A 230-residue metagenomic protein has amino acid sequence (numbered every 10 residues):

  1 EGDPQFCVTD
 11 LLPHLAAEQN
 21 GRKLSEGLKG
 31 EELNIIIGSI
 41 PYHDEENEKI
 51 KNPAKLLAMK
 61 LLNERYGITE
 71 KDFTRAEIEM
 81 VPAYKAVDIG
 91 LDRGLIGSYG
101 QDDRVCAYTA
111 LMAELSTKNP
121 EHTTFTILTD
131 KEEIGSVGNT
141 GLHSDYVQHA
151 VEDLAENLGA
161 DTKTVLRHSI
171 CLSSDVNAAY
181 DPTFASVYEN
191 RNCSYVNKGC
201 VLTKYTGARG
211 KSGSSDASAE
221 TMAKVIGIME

Functional and structural regions predicted by a protein language model:
E1-E230: N-terminal hydrophobic/helix-forming segments and targeting peptides
